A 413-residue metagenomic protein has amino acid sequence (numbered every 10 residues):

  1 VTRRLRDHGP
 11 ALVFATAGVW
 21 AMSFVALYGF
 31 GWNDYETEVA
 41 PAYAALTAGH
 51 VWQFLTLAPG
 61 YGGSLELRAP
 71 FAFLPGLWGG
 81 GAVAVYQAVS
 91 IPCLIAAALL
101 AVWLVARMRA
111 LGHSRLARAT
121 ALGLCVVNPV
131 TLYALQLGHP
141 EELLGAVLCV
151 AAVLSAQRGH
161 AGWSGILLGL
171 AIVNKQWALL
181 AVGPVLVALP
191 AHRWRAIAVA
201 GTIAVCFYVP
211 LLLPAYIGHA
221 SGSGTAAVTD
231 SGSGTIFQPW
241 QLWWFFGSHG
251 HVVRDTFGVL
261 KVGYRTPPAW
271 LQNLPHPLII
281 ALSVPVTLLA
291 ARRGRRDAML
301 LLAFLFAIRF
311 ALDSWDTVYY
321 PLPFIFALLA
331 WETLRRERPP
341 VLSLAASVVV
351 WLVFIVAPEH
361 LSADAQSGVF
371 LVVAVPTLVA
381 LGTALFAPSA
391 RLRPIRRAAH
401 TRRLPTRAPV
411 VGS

Functional and structural regions predicted by a protein language model:
V1-V153, L189-L301, I308, D313-V318 (+2 more regions): Primarily membrane-embedded glycan-assembly and transfer machineries that use lipid-linked glycans
A101-A106, C149-R158, A171, P184-A191 (+3 more regions): Hydrophobic transmembrane alpha-helices
A117-R118, L154-L170, L301-F304: Short hydrophobic alpha-helices at membrane interfaces in multi-pass membrane enzymes
V127, A156, L170-W177, A311-D316 (+1 more regions): Transmembrane helix irregularities
Q136-L143, V173, L179, W315-P323 (+1 more regions): Replace "multi-pass membrane enzymes" with "multi-pass membrane proteins
Q157-W163, R193-R195, A290-A298, E332-L342: Membrane-helix interface "capping/anchor" motifs
S164-L168, W177-A188, P321-P323: Transmembrane-embedded, aromatic-rich helix segments that form part of the hydrophobic channel/pocket engaging
W331-S413: Aromatic-enriched
